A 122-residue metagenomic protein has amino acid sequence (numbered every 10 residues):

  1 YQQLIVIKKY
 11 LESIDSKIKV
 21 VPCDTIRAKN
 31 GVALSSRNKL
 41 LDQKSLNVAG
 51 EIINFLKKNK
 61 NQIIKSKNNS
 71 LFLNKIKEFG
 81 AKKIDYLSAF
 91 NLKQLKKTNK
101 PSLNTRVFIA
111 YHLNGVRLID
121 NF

Functional and structural regions predicted by a protein language model:
Y1-N121: Active-site cores that bind ATP or allylic diphosphates and position pyrophosphate for catalysis
